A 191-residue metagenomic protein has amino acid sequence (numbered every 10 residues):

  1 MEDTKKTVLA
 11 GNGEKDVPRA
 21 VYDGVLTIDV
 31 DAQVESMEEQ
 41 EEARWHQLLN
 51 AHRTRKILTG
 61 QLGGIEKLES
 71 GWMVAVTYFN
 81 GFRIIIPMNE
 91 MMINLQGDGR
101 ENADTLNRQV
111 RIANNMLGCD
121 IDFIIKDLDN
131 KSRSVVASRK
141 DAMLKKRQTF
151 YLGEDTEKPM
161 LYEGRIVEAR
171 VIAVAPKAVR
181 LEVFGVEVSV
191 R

Functional and structural regions predicted by a protein language model:
M1-R191: Single-stranded RNA-binding regions, centering on S1/OB-family and related RNA-binding modules
